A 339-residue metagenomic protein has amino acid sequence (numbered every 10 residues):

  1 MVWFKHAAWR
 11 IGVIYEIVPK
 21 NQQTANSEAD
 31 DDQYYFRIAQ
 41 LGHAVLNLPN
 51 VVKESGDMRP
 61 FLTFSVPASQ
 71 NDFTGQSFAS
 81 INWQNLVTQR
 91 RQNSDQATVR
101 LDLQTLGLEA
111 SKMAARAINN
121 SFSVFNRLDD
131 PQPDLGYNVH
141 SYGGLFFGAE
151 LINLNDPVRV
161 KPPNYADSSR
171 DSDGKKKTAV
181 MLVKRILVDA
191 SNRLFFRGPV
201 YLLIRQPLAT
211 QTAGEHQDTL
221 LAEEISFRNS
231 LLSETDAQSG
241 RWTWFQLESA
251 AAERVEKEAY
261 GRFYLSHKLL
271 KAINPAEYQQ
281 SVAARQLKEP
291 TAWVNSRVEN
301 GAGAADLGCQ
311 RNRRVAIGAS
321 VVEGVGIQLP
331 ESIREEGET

Functional and structural regions predicted by a protein language model:
M1-T339: Eukaryotic chromatin- and chromosome-associated nuclear factors, especially histone mark writers/erasers/readers
